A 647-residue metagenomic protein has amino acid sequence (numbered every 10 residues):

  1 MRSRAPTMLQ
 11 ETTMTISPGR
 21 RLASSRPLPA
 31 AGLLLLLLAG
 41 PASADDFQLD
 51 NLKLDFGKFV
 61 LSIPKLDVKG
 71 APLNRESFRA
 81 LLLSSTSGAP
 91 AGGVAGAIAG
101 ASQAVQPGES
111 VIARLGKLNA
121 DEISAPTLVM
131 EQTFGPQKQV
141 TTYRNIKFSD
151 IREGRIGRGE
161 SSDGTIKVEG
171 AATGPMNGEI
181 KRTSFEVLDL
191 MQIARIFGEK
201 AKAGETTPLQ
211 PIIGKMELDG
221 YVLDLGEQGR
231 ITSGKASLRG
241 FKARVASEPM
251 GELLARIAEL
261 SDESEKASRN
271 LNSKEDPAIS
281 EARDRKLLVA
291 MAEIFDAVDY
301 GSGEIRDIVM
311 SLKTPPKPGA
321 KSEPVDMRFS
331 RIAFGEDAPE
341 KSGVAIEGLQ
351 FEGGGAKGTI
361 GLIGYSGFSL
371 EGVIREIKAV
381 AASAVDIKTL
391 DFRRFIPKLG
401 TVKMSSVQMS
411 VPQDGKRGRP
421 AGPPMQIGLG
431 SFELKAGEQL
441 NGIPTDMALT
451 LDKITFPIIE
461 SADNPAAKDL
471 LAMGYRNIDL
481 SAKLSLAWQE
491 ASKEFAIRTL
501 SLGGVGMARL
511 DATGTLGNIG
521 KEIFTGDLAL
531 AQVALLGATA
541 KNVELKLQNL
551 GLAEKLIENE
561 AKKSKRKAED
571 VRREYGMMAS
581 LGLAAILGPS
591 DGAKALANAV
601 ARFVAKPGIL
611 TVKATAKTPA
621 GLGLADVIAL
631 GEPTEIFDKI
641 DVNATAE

Functional and structural regions predicted by a protein language model:
S3, T12-A31: Bacterial N-terminal signal peptides that target proteins for export
Q10-E11, A644: Short hotspots in intrinsically disordered terminal tails
P29-A39: Bacterial N-terminal signal peptides
A42-E647: Glycine-rich, small/hydroxylated-residue low-complexity segments
